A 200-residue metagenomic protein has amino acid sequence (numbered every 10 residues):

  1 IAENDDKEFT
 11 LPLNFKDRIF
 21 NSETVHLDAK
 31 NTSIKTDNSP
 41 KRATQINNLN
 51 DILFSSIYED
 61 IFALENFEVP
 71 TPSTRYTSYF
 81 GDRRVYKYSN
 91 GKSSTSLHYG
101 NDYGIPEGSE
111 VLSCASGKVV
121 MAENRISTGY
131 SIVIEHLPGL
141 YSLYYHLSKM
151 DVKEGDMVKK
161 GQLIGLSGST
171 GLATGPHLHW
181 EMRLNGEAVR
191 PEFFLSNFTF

Functional and structural regions predicted by a protein language model:
I1-N4: Short, aromatic- and glycine-rich surface loops/edge beta-strands on solvent-exposed regions
D6-T10: Extracellular and select intracellular beta-sandwich modules with Ser/Thr-enriched, small-residue motifs on
P12-T128: Surface-exposed, glycine-biased beta-strand/turn segments
N14-I19, L147-D151, F194-N197: A short, sequence-level motif marking secondary-structure junctions
R18-V25, V152-D156, T199-F200: Short, surface-exposed linear segments at secondary-structure transitions and domain or protein termini
E110-V120, K149-S167: Short, well-structured beta-strand-loop connectors
C114-D151, P176, E181: Zn2+-dependent peptidoglycan hydrolase active-site motif and core
I132-E135, D156-F200: Conserved, short, structured surface segments that act as functional micro-motifs
